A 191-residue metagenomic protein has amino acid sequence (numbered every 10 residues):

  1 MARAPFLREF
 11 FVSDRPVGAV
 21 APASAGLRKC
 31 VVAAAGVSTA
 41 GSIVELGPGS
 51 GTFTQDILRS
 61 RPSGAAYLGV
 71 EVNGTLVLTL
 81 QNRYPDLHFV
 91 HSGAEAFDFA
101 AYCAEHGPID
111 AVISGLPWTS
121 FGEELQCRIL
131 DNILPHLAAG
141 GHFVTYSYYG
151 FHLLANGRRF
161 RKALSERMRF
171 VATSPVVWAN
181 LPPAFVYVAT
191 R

Functional and structural regions predicted by a protein language model:
R3-S38: Class I SAM-dependent methyltransferase Rossmann-like catalytic core, especially the SAM/SAH-binding loop
T39-G49: Conserved class I S-adenosyl-L-methionine
G51-Q55: Glycine-rich SAM-binding Motif I of class I
N73, E95: Conserved SAM/SAH-binding beta-strand->alpha-helix loop
L80-Q81: Conserved SAM-binding loop
C127-A139: A short glycine-rich, Lys/Arg-flanked "PGG" loop and its adjoining helix->strand segment in the class I
L137-S147: Conserved beta-strand signature within the Rossmann-like core of class I S-adenosyl-L-methionine
A155-R191: Class I S-adenosyl-L-methionine
